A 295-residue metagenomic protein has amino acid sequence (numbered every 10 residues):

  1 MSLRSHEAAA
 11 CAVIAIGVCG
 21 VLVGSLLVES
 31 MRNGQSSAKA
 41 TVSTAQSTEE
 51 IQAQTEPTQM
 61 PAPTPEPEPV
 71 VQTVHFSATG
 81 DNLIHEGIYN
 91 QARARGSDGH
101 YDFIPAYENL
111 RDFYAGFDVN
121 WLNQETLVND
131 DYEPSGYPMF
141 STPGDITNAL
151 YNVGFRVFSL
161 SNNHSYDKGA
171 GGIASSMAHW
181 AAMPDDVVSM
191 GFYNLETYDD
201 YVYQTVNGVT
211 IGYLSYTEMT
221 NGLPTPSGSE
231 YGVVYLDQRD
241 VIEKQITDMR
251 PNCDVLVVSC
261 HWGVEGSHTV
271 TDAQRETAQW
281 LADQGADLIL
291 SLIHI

Functional and structural regions predicted by a protein language model:
M1-A10: Short, low-complexity patches enriched in S/T/P/G
A10-G34, Q46-L292: Acidic, metal/ion-coordinating pockets
K39-T41: Juxtamembrane extracytosolic/periplasmic "stalk" immediately C-terminal to the first targeting helix
